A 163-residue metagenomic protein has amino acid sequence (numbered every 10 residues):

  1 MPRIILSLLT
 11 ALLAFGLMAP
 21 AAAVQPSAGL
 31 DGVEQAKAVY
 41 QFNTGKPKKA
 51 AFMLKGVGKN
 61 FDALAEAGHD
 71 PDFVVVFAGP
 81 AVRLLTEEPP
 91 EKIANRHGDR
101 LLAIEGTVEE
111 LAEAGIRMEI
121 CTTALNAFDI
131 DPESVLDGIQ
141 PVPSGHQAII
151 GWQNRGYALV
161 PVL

Functional and structural regions predicted by a protein language model:
M1-I4: Positively charged n-region of N-terminal signal peptides that target proteins for export
S7-G16: Bacterial N-terminal signal peptides
A19: A Zn2+-metalloprotease active-site environment signal
A22-L163: Secreted/extracellular ectodomain signature
